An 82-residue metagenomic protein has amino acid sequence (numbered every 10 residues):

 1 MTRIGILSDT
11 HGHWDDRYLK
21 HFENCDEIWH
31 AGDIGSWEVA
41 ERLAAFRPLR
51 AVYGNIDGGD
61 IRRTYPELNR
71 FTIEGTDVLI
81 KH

Functional and structural regions predicted by a protein language model:
M1-L49, D57-R70, G75, I80: N-terminal active-site segment of His-dependent metallophosphoesterases
V52: Short beta-strand/loop motif that positions the catalytic acidic residue of the alpha/beta-hydrolase fold
